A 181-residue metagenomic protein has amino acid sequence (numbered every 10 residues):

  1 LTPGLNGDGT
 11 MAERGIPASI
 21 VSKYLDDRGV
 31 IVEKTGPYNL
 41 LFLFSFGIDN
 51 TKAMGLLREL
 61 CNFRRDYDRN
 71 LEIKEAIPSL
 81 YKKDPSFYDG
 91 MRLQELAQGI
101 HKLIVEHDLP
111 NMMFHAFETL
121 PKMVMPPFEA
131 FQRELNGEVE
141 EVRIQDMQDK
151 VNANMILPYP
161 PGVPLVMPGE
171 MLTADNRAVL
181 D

Functional and structural regions predicted by a protein language model:
L1-D181: Non-catalytic terminal extensions of PLP-dependent enzymes
